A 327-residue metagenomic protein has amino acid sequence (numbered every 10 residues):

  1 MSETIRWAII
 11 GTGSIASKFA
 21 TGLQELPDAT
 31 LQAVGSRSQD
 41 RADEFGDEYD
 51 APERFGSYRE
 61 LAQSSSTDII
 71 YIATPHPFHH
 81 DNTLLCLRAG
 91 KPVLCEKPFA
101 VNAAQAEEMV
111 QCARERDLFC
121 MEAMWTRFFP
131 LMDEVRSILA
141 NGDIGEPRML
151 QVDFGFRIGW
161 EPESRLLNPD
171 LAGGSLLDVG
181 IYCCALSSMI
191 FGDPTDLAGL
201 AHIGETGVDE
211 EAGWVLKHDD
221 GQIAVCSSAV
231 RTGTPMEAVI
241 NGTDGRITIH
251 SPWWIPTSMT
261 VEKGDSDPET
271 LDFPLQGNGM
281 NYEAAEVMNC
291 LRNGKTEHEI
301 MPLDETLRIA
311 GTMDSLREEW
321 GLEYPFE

Functional and structural regions predicted by a protein language model:
M1-T4, I69-Y71, N289-E327: C-terminal helix-rich "cap/oligomerization" subdomain common to oxidoreductases
M1-Y49: N-terminal Rossmann-like dinucleotide-binding module
D40, P52-C112: Beta-loop-alpha module in the N-terminal Rossmann-like domain of NAD(P)-dependent dehydrogenases, especially those
F55, C95, C120-E122, I249: Hydrophobic residues in well-ordered beta-strands that form the structural core
E108-W125, E146-R148: Rossmann-fold dehydrogenase core element
T126-A198, E205: Predominantly a Rossmann-like dinucleotide-binding segment in NAD(P)-dependent oxidoreductases
C184-P256, P274, A285-N293: Contiguous beta-strand/loop segments that form the cofactor/metal-binding neighborhood of enzyme cores
F273-A285, M301: Active-site loop of classical SDR/Rossmann-like NAD(P)-dependent oxidoreductases, centered on the catalytic Tyr-X3-Lys
